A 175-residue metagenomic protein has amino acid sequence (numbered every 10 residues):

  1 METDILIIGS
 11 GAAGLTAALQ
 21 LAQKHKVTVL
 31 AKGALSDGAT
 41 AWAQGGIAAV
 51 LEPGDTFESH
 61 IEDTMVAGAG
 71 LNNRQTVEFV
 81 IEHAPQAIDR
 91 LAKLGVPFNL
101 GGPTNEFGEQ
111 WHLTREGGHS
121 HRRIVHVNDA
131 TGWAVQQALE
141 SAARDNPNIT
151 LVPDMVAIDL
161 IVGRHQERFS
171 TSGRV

Functional and structural regions predicted by a protein language model:
M1-E2, L113: A short, basic/flexible loop-to-alpha-helix module at the beginning of a structural domain
E2-D4, D154: Phosphate-coordination loops involved in phosphoryl transfer and adenosine-cofactor binding
D4-V29: N-terminal Rossmann-like FAD-binding beta1-loop-alpha1 element of flavoenzymes
K32-R174: Conserved N-terminal/central alpha/beta ligand/cofactor-binding core
